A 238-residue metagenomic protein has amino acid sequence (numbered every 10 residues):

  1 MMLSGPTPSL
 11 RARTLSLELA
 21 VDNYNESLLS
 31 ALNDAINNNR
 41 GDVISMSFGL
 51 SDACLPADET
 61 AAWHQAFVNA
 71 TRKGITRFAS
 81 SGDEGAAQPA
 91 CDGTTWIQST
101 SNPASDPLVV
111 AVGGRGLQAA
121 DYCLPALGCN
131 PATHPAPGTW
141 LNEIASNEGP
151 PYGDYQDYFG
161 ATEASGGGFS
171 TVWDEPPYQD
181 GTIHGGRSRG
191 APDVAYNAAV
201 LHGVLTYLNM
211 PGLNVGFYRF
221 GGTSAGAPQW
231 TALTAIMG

Functional and structural regions predicted by a protein language model:
M1-G114, Q156-G222, A227, G238: Substrate-binding/charge-relay-adjacent region of secreted/lumenal peptidase catalytic domains
P107, A111-G166: Polar, glycine-rich mid-to-C-terminal structural blocks that act as macromolecule-binding/assembly scaffolds
L233: Walker A/P-loop NTP-binding active-site region of P-loop NTPases, recognizing the glycine-rich GxxxxGKT/S
